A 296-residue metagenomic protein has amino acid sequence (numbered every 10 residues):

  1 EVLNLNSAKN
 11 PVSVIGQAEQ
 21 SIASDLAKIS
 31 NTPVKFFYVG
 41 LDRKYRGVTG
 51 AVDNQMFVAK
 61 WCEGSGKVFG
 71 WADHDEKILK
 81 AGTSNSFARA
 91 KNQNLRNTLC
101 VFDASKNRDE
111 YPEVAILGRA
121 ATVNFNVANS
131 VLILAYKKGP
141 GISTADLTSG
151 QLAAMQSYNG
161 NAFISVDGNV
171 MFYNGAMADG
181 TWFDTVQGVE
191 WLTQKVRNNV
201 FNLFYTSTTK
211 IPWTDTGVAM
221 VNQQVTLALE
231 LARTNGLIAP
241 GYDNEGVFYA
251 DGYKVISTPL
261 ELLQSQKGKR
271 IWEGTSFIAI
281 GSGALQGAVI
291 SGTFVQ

Functional and structural regions predicted by a protein language model:
E1-L132: A glycine-rich, acidic short-motif signal
V2-L5, R89-A219: Extended basic-aromatic, gly/pro-enriched interface segments that bind polyanionic ligands
P11, P33, G66, P112 (+6 more regions): Proline-rich intrinsically disordered, low-complexity coils
E19, R43, G50-D53, D73 (+9 more regions): Polar low-complexity intrinsically disordered regions enriched in Ser/Thr and small residues
S21, G82-T83, T148, T214 (+1 more regions): Alpha-helix initiation/capping motif
D42-Y45, A135-K138, G236-G241, T258: Short regulatory "switch" loops immediately downstream of catalytic or recognition motifs within protein catalytic
Y173-Q296: Structured, hydrophobic secondary-structure cores that serve as assembly/anchoring elements
